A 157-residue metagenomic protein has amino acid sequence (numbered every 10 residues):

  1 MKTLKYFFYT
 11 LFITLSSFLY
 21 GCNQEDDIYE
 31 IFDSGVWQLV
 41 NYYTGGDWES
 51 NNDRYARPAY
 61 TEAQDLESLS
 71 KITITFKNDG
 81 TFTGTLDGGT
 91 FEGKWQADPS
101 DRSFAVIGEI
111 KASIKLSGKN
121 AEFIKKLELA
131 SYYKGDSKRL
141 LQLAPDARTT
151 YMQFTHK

Functional and structural regions predicted by a protein language model:
M1-F8: Bacterial N-terminal signal peptides that target proteins for export
Y9-S16: Classical Sec-dependent N-terminal signal peptides that target proteins to the secretory pathway
F18-G21: C-terminal motif of bacterial Sec signal peptides marking the signal peptidase cleavage site
N23-K157: Lipid interaction determinants
